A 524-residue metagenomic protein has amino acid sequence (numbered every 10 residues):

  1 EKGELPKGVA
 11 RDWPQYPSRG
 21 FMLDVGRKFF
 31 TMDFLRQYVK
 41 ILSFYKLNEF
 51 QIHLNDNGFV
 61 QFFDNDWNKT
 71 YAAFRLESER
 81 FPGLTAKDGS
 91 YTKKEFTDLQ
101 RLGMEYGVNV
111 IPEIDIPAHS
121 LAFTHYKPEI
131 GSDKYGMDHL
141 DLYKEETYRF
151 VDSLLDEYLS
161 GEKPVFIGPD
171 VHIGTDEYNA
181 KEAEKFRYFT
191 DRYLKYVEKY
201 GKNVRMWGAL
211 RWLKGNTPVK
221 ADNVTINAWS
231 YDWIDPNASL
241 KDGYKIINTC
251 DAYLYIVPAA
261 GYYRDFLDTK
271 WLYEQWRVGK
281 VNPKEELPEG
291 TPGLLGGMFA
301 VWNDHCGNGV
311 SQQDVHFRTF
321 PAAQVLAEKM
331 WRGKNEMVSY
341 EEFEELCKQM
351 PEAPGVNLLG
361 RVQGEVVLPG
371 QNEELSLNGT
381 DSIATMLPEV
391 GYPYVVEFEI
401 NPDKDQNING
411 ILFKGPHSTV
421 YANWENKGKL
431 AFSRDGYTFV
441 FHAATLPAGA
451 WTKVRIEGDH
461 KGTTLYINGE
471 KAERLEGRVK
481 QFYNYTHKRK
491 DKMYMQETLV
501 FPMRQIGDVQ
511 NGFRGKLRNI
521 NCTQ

Functional and structural regions predicted by a protein language model:
E1-D138, E146, L155-D170, N303-H305: Feature activates predominantly on carbohydrate-active enzymes
E1-V9, W13, H316, V325 (+2 more regions): N-terminal accessory beta-strand-rich subdomains and adjacent acidic, glycine-rich linkers that precede catalytic cores
F21, L42, V110, I173 (+3 more regions): Conserved, mostly hydrophobic/aromatic
G26, N55-F59, E113-H119, D176-Y178 (+4 more regions): Active-site beta-loop-alpha junctions enriched in small/polar residues
F123-T225, W229-G243: Active-site neighborhood of glycoside hydrolase catalytic domains
P218-V224, Y231-E373: Flexible, acidic glycine-rich loops studded with aromatic residues
V362-Q524: Extracellular glycan-associated modules
